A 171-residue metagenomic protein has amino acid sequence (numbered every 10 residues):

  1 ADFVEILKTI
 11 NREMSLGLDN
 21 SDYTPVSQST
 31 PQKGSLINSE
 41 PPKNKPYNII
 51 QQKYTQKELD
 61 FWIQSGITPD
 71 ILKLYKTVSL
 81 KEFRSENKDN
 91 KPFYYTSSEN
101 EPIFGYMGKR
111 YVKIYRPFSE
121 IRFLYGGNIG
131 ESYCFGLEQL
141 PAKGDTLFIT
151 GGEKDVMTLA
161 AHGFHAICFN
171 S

Functional and structural regions predicted by a protein language model:
A1-K91, S98-E99, K109-D145, A161-H165: Non-catalytic accessory segments of DNA primases and related replication-initiation nucleases
P102-Y106: Short beta-strand scaffold segments in enzyme catalytic cores
F148-G151: Short hydrophobic beta-strand that contains or immediately precedes a catalytic carboxylate
K154-M157: Acidic, divalent-metal-coordinating active-site segment for phosphoryl/phosphodiester hydrolysis, typified by short
I167-S171: Active-site beta-loop-alpha junctions of metal-dependent nucleic acid enzymes, especially the RNase H-like/DDE
